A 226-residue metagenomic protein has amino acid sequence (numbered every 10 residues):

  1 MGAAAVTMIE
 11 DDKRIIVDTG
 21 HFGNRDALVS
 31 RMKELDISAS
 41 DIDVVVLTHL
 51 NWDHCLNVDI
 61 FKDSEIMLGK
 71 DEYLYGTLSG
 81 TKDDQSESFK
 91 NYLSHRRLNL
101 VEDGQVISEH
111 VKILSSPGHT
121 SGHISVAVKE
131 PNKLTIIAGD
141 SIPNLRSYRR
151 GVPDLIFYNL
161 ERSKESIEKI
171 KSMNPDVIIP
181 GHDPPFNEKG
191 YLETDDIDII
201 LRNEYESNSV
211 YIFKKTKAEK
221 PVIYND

Functional and structural regions predicted by a protein language model:
M1-E34, S125-G139, P143: Conserved beta-strand hairpin/beta-sheet module of binuclear metal-dependent hydrolase folds, prominently
R14, T19-F22, L50, E72 (+3 more regions): Active-site metal-binding loops of divalent metal-dependent hydrolases
G20-R96, N203: Active-site HxH/HxHxD metal-binding segment of metal-dependent hydrolases
H21-N24, D43-V45, I113-S116, D154-Y158: Short, flexible loop segments at the rims of nucleotide/cofactor-binding pockets, characterized by
L35-S40, E109, E130-N132, M173: Glycine-rich phosphate-binding loop signature in dinucleotide/nucleotide-binding domains
L68-S115, Y158, R162-V177: Metallo-beta-lactamase
S115, S121-Y191, D195-L201, Y211-F213: Metallo-beta-lactamase
E204-D226: C-terminal regulatory/interaction regions
